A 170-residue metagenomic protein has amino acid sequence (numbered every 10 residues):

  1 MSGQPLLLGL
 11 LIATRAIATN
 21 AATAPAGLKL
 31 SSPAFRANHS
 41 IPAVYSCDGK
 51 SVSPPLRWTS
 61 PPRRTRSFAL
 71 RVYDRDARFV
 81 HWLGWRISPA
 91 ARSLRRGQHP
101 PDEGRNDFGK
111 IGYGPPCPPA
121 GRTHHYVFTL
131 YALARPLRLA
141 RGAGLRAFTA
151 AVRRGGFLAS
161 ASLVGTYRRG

Functional and structural regions predicted by a protein language model:
M1-S2: N-terminal secretory signal peptides that target proteins for export/translocation
P5-R15: Bacterial N-terminal signal peptides
T14-G170: N-terminus-centered regions that define maturation/targeting leaders and the start of the first functional domain
